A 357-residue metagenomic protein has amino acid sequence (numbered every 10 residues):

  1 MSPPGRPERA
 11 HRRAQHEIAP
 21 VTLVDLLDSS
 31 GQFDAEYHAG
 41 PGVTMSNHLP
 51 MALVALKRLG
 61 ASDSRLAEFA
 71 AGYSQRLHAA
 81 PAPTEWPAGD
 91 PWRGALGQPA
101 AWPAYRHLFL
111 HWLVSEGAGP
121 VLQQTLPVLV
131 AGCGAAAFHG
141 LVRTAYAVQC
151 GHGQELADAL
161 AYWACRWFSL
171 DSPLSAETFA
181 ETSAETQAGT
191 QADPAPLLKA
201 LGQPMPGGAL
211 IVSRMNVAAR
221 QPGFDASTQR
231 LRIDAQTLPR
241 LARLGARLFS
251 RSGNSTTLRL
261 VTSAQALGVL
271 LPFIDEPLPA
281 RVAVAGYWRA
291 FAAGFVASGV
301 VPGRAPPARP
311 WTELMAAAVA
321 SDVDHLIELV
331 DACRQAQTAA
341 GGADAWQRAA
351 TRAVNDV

Functional and structural regions predicted by a protein language model:
G5-V357: Mature, well-folded catalytic/scaffold domains that follow N-terminal targeting or propeptide regions
